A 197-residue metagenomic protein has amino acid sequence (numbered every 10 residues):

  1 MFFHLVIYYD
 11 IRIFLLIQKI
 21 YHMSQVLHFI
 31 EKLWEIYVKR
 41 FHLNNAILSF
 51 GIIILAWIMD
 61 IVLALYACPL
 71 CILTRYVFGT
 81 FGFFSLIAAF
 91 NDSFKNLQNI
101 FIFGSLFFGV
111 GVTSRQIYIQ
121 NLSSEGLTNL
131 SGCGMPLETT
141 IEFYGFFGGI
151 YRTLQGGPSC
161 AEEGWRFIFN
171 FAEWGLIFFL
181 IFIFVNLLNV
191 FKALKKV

Functional and structural regions predicted by a protein language model:
F2-L70, V77-F84, D92-V197: Secretory/periplasmic and organellar redox-cofactor proteins
